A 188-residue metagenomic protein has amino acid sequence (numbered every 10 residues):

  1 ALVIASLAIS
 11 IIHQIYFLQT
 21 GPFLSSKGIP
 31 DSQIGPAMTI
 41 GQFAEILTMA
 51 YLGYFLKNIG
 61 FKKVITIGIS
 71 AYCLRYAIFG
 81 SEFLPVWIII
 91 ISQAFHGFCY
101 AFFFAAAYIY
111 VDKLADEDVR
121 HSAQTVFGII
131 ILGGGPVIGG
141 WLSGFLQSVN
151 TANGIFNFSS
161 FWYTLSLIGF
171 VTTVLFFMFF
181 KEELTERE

Functional and structural regions predicted by a protein language model:
A1-A37: Helix-loop boundary and gating motifs at the non-cytosolic
D31-S32, A115-I130: Loop-to-transmembrane helix entry/capping segments in MFS-fold secondary transporters and related SLC/MFSD carriers
L47-F61, Q147: Helix-to-loop junctions at the C-terminal end of transmembrane segments in multipass secondary transporters
K63-I78: Structural signature of the two symmetry-related core transmembrane helices
G80-S92: Helix-loop junctions at membrane interfaces in 12-TM secondary transporters
F102-D116: Intracellular juxtamembrane helix-capping segments at the cytosolic ends of symmetry-related transmembrane helices
G144-G169: A membrane-interface helix-boundary motif in multi-pass transporters
F161-E188: Multi-pass alpha-helical transporter architecture, strongest for 12-TM Major Facilitator/SLC carriers used
